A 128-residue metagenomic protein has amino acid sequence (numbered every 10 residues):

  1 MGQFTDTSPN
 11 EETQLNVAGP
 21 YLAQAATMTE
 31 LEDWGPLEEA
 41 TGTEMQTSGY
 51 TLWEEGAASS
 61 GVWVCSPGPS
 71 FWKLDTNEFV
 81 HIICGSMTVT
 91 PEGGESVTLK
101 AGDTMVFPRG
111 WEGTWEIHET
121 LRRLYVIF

Functional and structural regions predicted by a protein language model:
M1-A57: A short, N-terminal "cap"/entry segment at the start of jelly-roll beta-barrel domains of the cupin/DSBH fold
T51, V62, F79, T104 (+1 more regions): Short, surface-exposed charged micro-motifs
E54, P91-G93: Short acidic, glycine-rich loop/turn motifs
E54-L74, P108-R109: Conserved short histidine dyad/triad with adjacent acidic residue
C65, L74-V89: Short, conserved beta-strand element in jelly-roll/cupin
W72, V89, R123-Y125: Short hydrophobic/aromatic-rich beta-strand segments that constitute the beta-sheet cores of beta-sandwich/beta-barrel
G93-R109: Short acidic-glycine-tyrosine-enriched beta hairpin
R109-F128: Ligand-binding loop in jelly-roll beta-barrel domains
